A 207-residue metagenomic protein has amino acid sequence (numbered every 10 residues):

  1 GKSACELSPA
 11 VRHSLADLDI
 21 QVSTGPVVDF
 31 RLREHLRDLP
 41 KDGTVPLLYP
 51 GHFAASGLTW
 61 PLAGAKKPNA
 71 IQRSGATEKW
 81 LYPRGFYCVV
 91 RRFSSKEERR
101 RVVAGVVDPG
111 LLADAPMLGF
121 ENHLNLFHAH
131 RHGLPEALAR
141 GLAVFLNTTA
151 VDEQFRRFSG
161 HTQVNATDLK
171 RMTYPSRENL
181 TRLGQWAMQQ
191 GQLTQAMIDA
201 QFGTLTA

Functional and structural regions predicted by a protein language model:
S3-Q192, A196-T204: Polybasic, glycine- and aromatic-enriched phosphate-binding surface used to engage nucleic acids
